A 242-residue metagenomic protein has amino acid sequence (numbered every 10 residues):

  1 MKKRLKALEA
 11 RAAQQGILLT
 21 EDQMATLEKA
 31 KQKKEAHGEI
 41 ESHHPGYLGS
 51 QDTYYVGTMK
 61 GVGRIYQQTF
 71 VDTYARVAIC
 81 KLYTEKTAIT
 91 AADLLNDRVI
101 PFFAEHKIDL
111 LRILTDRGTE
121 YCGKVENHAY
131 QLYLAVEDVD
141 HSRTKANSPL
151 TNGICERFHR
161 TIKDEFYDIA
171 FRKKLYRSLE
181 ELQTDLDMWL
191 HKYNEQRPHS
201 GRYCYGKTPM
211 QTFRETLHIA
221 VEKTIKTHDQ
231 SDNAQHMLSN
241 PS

Functional and structural regions predicted by a protein language model:
K3-K6, A10-E41, P45-G46, A135-V139 (+1 more regions): C-terminal domain-tail junction helix/linker
Y47-T69, T73-H191: RNase H-like DDE/DDD metal-dependent nuclease/strand-transfer catalytic core used by mobile genetic elements
